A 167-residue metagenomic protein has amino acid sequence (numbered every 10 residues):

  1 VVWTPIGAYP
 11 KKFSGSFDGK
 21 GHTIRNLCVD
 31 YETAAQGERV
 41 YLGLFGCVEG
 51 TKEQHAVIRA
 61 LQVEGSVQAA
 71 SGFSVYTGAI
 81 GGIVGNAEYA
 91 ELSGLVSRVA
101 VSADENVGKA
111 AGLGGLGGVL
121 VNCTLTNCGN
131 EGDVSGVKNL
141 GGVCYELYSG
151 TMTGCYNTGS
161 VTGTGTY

Functional and structural regions predicted by a protein language model:
V1-Y167: Surface-exposed repetitive/solenoidal architectures
